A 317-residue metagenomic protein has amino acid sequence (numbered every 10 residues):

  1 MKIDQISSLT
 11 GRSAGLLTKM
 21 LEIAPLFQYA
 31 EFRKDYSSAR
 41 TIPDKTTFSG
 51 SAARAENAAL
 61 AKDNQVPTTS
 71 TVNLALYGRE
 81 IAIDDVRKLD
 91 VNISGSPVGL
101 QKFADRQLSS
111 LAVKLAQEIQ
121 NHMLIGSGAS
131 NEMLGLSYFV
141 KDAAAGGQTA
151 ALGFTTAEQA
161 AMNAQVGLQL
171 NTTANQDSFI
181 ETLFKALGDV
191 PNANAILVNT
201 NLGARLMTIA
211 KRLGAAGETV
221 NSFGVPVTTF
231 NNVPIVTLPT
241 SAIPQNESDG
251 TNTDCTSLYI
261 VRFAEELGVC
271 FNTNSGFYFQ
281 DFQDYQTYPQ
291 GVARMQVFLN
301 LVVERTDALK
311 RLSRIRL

Functional and structural regions predicted by a protein language model:
M1-T251, C255-S257, R262-L317: Flexible, glycine/threonine- and acidic-rich loop/arm segments that mediate assembly and lattice contacts in viral
